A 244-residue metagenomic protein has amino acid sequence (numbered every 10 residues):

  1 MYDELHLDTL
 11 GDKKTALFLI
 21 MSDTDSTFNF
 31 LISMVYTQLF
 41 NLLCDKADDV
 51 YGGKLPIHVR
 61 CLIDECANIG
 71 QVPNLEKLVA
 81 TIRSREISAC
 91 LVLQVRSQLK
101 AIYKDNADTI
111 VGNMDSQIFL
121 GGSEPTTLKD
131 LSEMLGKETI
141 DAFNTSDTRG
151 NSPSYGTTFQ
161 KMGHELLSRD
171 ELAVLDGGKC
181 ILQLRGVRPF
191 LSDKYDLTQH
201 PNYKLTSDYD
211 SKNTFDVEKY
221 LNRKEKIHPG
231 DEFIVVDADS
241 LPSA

Functional and structural regions predicted by a protein language model:
M1-I87, I102, D170-L191, H200 (+1 more regions): P-loop NTPase motor domains
V79-I181: Conserved ATP-driven motor cores of ASCE-family P-loop NTPases powering translocation/secretion/packaging/pilus
D196: Short, surface-exposed polybasic-aromatic patches that bind anionic ligands, especially phosphate groups
